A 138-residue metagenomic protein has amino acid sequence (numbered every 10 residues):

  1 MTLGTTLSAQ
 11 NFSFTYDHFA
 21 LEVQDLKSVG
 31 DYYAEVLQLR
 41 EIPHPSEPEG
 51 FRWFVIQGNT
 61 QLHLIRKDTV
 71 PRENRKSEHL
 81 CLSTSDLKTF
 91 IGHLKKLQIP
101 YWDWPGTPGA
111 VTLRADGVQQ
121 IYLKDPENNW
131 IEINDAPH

Functional and structural regions predicted by a protein language model:
L3-K27, E78-L80: N-terminal beta-strand motif that seeds the catalytic metal site of vicinal oxygen chelate
S13-T15, R72-S77, R114-A115: Short glycine-enriched loop/turn motifs at secondary-structure junctions
L21-Q61: Core segments of cupin and vicinal oxygen chelate
D25-K27, L80-E127, H138: Vicinal oxygen chelate
F54-K95: Mid-chain, structured segments of secreted extracytoplasmic proteins
I133: Short glycine-/small-residue motifs
